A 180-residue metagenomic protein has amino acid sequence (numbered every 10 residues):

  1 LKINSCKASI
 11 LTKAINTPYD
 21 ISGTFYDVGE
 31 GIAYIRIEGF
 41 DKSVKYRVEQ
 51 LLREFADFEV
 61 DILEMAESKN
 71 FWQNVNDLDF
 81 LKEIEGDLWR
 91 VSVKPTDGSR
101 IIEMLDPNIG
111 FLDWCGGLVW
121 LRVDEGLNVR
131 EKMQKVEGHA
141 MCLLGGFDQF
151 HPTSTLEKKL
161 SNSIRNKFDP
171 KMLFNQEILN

Functional and structural regions predicted by a protein language model:
L1-E85: C-terminal substrate-binding/cap subdomain adjacent to the FAD-binding core in PCMH-type and related FAD-linked
F58-N180: Conserved glycine-rich FAD pyrophosphate-binding loop
